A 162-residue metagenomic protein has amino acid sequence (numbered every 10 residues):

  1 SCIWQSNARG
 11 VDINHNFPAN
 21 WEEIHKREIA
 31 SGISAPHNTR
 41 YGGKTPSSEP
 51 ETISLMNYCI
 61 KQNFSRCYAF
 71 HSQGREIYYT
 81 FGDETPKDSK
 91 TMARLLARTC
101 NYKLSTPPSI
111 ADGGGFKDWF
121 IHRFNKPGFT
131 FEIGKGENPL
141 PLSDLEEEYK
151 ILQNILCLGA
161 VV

Functional and structural regions predicted by a protein language model:
S1-K87, R94, T99, G134 (+1 more regions): Active-site/substrate-binding loop(s) of hydrolase catalytic cores
S48, T85-S89, S109-G113, L145: Short amphipathic alpha-helix initiation/capping segments at coil-to-helix junctions
A69, T106-P108, G128-I133: Conserved active-site loop/cleft motifs that coordinate metal ions or position small ligands
A93-S109: Short, flexible loop segments at boundaries between secondary-structure elements
P108-P127: Short glycine-rich, acidic/polar surface loops and turns
E137-V162: His/Asp/Glu-rich mid-to-C-terminal helical/loop segments that flank catalytic regions of hydrolases
